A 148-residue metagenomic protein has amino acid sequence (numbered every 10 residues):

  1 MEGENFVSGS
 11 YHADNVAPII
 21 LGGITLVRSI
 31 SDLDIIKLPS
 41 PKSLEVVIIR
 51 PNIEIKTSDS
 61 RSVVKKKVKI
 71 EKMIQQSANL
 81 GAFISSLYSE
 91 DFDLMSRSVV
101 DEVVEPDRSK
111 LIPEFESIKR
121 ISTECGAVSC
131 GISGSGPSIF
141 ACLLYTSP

Functional and structural regions predicted by a protein language model:
E2-V128, C142: ATP-dependent small-molecule kinase catalytic core of the GHMP/sugar-kinase superfamily and closely related
N15, G134-G136: Short, conserved active-site loops that position catalytic residues or coordinate cofactors/metal ions across diverse
S129-S133: Short beta-strand
P137-A141: N-terminal pre-core extensions flanking Radical SAM catalytic domains
Y145-P148: Conserved small/polar residues in nucleotide/adenosyl-binding loops
